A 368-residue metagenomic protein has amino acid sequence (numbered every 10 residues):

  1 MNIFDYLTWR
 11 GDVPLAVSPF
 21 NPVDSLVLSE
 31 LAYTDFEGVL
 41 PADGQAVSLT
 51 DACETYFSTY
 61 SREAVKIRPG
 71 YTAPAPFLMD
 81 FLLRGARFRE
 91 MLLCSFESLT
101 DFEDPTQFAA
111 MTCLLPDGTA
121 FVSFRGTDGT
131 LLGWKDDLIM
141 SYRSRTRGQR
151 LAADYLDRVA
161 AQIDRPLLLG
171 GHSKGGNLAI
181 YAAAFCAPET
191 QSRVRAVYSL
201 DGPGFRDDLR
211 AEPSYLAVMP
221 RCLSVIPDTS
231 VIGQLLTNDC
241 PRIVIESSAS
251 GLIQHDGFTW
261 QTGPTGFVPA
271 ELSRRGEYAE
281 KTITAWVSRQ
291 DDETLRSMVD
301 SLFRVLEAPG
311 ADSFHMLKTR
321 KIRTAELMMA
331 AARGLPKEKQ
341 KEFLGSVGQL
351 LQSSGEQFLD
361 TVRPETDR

Functional and structural regions predicted by a protein language model:
M1-M111, L115-A120, F124-P166, A187-R368: Alpha/beta hydrolase fold serine-hydrolase catalytic domain that processes acyl esters and thioesters
G170-G175, A179: Gly/Ala-rich beta-loop-alpha elbow adjacent to hydrolase catalytic centers
A179-P188: Short glycine-enriched nucleophile-adjacent loop and the immediately C-terminal alpha-helix near the catalytic center
